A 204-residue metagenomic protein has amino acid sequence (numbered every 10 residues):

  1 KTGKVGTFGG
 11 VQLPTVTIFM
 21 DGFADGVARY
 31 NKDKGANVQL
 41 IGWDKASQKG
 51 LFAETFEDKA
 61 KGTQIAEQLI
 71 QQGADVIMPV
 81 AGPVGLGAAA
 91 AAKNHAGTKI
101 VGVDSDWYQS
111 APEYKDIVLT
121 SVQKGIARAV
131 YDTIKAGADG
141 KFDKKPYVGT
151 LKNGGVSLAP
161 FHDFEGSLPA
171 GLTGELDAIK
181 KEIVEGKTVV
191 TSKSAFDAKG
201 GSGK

Functional and structural regions predicted by a protein language model:
K1-K204: A residue-level marker of the well-folded mature domains of exported/periplasmic proteins
